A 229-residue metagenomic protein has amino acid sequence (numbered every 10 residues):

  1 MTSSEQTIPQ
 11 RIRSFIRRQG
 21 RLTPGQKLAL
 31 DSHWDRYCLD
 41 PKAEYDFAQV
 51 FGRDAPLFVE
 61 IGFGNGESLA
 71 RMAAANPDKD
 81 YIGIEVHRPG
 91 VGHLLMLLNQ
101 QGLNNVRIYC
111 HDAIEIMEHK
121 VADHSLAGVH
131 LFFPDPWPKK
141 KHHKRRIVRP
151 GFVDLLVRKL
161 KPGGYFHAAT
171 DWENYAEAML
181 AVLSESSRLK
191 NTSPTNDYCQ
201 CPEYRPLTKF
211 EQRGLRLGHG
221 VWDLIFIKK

Functional and structural regions predicted by a protein language model:
M1-L57, E67-A70, A74: S-adenosyl-L-methionine
G62-N65: Class I SAM-dependent methyltransferase "Motif I" SAM/SAH-binding loop
K79-I82: Short beta-strand element of Class I
H87: Conserved SAM/SAH-binding beta-strand->alpha-helix loop
L95-H124: S-adenosyl-L-methionine
V148-P162: A short glycine-rich, Lys/Arg-flanked "PGG" loop and its adjoining helix->strand segment in the class I
P162-T170: Conserved beta-strand signature within the Rossmann-like core of class I S-adenosyl-L-methionine
M179-K229: Class I S-adenosyl-L-methionine
